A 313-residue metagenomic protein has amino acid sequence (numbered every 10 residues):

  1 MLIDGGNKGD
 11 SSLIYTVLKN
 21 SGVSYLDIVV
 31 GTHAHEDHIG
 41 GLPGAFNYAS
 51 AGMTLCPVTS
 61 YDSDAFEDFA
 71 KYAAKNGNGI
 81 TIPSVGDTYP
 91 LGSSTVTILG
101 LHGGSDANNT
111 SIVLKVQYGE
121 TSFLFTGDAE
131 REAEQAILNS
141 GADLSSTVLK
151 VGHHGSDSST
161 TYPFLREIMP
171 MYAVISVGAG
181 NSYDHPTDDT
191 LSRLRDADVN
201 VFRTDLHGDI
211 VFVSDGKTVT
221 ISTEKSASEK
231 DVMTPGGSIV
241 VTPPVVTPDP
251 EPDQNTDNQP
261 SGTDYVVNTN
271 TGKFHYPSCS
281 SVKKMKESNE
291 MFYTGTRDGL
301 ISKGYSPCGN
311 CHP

Functional and structural regions predicted by a protein language model:
M1-D257, G309: Non-globular, low-confidence helical/coil segments that flank catalytic cores
M233-P313: Mature, structured domains enriched in cysteine- and short glycine motifs
